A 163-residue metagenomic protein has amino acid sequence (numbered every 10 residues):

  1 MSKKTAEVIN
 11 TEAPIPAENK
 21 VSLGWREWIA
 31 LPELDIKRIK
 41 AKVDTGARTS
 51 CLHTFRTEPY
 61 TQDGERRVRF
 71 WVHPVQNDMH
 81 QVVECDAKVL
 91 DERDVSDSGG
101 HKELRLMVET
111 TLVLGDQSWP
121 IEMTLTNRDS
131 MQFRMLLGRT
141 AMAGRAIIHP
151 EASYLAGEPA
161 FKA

Functional and structural regions predicted by a protein language model:
M1-A163: Pepsin/retropepsin-fold aspartyl endopeptidases
